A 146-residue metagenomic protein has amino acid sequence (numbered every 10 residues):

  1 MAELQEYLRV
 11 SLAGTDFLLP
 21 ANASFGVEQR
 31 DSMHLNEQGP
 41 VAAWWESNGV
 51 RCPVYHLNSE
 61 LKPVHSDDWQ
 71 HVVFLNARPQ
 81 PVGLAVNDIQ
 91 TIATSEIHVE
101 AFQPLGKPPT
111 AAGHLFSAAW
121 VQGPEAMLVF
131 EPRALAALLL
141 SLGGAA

Functional and structural regions predicted by a protein language model:
M1-A146: An acidic, low-aromatic, low-complexity terminal/linker signal
